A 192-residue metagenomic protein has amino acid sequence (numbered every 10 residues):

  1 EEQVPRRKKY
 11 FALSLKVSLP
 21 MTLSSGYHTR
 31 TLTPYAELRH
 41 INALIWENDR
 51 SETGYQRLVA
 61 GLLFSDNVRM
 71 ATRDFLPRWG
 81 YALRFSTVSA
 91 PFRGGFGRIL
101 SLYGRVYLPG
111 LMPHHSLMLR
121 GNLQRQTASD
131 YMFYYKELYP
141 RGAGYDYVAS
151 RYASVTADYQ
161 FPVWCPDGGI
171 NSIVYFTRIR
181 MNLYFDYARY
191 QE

Functional and structural regions predicted by a protein language model:
E1-L44: Outer-membrane beta-barrel channel domains
E2-V4, L15, N48-F185, Q191: C-terminal outer-membrane beta-barrel translocator/porin domains of Gram-negative envelope proteins and their
